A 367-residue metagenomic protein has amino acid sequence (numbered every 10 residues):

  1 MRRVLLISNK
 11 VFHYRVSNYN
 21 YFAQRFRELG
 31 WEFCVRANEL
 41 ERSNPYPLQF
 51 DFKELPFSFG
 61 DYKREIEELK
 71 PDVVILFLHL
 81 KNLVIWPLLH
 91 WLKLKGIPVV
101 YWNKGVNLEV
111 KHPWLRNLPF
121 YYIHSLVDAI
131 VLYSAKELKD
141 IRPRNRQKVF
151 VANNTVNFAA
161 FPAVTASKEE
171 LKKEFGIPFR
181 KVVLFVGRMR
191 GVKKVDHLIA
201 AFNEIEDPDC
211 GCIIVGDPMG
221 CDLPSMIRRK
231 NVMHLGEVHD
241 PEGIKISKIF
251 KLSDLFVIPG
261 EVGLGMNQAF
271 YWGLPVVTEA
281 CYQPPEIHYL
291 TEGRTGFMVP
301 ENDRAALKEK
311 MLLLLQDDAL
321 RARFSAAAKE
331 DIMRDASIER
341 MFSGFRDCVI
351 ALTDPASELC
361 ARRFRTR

Functional and structural regions predicted by a protein language model:
L5-I7, G176-K193, I199-F202, I213: Conserved donor-binding/catalytic core segment of Leloir-type glycosyltransferases
I97-W114, D128-A129: A short, histidine- and acid-enriched strand-loop-helix "catalytic/donor-clamping" loop that lines the nucleotide-sugar
S125-A166, I177: Donor nucleotide-sugar binding/catalytic pocket of nucleotide-sugar-dependent glycosyltransferases
D222-P241: Nucleotide-activated donor-binding/catalytic signature segment of Leloir-type glycosyltransferases, i.e., the conserved
K248-L264, L274-P275: Acidic donor-binding loop of glycosyltransferase active sites
P275-P284: Short hydrophobic beta-strand element within catalytic cores of glycosyltransferases and related nucleotide-activated
E292, G296-R304, L313-A319: Conserved acidic donor-binding segment of nucleotide-sugar-dependent glycosyltransferases
A319-I350: A charged, aromatic-enriched C-terminal amphipathic alpha-helix characteristic of glycosyltransferases across folds
